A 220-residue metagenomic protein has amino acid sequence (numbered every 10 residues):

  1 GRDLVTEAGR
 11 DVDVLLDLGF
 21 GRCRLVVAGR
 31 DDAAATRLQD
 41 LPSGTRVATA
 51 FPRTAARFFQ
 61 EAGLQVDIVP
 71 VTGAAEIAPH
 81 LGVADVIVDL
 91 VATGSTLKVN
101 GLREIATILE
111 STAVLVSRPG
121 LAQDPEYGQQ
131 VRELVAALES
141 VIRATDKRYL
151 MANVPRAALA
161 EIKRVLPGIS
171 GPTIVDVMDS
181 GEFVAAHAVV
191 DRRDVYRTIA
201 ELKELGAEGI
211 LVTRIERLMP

Functional and structural regions predicted by a protein language model:
G1-F20, R24, D32-P220: Small-molecule-sensing regulatory modules
V27: Conserved P-loop/Walker A NTP-binding site and adjacent catalytic elements of P-loop NTPases
